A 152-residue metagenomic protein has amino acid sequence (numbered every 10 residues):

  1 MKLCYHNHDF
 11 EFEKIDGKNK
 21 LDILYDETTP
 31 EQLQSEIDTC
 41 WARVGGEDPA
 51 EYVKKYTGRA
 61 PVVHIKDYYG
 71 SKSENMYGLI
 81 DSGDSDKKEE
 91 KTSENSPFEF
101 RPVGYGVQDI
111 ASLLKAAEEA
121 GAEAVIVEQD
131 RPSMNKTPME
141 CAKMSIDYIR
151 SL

Functional and structural regions predicted by a protein language model:
M1-K2, W41: Structural motif corresponding to the early beta-alpha repeats
K2-F12, G17-K20: Conserved anion-binding
I15-I37, W41-L152: Histidine-acidic metal/acid-base catalytic patches
